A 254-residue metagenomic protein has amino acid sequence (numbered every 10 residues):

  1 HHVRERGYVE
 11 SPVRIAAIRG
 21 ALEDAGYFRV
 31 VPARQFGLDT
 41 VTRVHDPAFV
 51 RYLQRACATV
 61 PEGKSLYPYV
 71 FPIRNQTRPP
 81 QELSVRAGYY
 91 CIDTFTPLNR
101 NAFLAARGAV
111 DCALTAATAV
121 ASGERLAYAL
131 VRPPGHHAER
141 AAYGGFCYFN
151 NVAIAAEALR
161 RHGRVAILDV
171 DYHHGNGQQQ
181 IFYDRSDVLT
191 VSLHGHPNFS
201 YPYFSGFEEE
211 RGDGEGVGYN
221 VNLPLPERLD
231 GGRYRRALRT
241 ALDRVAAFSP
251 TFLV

Functional and structural regions predicted by a protein language model:
H1-V254: HDAC/HDAC-like amidohydrolase catalytic core signature
